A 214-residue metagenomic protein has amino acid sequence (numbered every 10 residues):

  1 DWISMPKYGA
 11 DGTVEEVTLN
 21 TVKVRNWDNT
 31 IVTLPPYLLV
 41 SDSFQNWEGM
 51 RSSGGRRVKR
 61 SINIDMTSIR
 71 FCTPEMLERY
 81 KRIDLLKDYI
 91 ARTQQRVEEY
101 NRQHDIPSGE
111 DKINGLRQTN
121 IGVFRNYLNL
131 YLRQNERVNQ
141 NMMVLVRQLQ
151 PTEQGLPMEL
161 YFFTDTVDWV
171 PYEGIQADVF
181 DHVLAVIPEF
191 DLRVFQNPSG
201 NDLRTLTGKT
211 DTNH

Functional and structural regions predicted by a protein language model:
D1-P107: Soluble accessory domains appended to multi-pass membrane transport proteins
R82-H214: Long, non-transmembrane cytosolic or organellar matrix-exposed soluble domains/tails of integral membrane proteins
